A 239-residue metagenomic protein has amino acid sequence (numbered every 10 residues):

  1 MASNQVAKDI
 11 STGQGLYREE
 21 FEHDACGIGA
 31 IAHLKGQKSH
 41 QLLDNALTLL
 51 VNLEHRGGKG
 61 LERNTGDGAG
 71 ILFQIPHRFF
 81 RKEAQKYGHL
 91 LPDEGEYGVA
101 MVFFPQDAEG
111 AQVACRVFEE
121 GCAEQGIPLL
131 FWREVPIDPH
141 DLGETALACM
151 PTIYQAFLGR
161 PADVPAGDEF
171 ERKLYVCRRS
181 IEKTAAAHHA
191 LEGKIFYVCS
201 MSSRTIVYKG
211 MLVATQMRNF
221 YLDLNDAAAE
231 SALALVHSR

Functional and structural regions predicted by a protein language model:
A2-R239: N-terminal segments that mediate ammonia production and transfer in glutamine-dependent amidotransferase systems
